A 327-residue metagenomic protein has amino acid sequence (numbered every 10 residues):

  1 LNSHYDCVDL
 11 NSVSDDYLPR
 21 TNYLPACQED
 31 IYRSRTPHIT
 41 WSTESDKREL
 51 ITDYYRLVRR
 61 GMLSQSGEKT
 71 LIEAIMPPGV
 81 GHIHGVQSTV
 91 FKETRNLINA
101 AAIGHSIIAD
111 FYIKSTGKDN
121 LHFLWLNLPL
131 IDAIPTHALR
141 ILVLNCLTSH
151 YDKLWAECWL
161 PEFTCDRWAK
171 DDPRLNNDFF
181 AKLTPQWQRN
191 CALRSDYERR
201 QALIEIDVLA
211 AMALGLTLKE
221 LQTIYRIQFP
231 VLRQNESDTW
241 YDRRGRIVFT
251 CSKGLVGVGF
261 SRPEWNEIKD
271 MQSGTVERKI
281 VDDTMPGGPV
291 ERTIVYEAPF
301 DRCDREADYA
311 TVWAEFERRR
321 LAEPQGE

Functional and structural regions predicted by a protein language model:
L1-E327: S-adenosyl-L-methionine
